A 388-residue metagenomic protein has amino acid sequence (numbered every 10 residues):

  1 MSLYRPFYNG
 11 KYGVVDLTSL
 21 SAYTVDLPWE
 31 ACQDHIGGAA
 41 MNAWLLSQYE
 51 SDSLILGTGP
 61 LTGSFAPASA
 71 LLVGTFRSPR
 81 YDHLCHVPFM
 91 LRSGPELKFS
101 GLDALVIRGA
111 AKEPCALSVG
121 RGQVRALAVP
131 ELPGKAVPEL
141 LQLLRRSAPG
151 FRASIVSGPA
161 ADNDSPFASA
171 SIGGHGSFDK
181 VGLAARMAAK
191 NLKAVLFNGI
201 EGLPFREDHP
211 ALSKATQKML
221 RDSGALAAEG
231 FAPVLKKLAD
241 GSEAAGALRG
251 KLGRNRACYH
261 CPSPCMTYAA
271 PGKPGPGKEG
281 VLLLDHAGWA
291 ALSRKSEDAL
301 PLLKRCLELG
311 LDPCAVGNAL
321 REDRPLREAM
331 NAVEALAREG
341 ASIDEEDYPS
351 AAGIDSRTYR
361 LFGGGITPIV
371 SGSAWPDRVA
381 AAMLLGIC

Functional and structural regions predicted by a protein language model:
M1-K180, A184, A189-P204, P210-E229 (+1 more regions): Protein-protein interaction/assembly regions in multi-subunit complexes
P6, D16, A22, A31 (+2 more regions): Extended C-terminal regions of large enzymes
